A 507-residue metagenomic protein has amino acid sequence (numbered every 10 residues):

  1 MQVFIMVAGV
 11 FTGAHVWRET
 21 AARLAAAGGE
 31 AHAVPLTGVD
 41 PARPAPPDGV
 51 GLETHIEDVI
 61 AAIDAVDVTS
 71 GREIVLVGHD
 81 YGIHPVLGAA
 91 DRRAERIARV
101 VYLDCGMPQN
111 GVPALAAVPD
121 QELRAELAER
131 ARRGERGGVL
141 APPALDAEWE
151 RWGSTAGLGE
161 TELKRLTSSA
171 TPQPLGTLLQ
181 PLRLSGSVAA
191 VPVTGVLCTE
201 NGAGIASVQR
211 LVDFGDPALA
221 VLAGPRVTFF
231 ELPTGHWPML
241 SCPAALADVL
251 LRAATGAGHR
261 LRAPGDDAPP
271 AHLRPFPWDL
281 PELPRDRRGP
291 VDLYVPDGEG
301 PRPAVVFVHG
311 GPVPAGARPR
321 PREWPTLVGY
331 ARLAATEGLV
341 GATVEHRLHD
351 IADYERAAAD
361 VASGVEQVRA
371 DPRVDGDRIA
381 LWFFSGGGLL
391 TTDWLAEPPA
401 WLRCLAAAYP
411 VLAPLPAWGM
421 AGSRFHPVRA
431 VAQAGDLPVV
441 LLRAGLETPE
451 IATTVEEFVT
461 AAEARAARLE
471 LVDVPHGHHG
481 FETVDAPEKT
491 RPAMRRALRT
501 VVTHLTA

Functional and structural regions predicted by a protein language model:
Q2-G9, P301-V313: Short beta-strand element of the alpha/beta-hydrolase
G13-H15, G300-R302, G311-I351: Short substrate-entry loop that stabilizes the transition state in hydrolases
G49-A65, Y330, I351-P372: Alpha/beta-hydrolase active-site loop
D91, V101-G138, T177, G204 (+2 more regions): Flexible "cap/lid" loop of the alpha/beta hydrolase fold
D91-A98, A362-P427: Primarily recognizes the serine-hydrolase "nucleophile elbow" in alpha/beta-hydrolase and SGNH/GDSL folds
L182-S187, C404, P410-R465: The feature captures the conserved acid-bearing segment of alpha/beta-hydrolase catalytic domains
L261-G300: N-terminal cap/lid segment of alpha/beta-hydrolase-fold proteins
E456, E463-A507: C-terminal catalytic histidine-bearing segment of alpha/beta-hydrolase fold enzymes
